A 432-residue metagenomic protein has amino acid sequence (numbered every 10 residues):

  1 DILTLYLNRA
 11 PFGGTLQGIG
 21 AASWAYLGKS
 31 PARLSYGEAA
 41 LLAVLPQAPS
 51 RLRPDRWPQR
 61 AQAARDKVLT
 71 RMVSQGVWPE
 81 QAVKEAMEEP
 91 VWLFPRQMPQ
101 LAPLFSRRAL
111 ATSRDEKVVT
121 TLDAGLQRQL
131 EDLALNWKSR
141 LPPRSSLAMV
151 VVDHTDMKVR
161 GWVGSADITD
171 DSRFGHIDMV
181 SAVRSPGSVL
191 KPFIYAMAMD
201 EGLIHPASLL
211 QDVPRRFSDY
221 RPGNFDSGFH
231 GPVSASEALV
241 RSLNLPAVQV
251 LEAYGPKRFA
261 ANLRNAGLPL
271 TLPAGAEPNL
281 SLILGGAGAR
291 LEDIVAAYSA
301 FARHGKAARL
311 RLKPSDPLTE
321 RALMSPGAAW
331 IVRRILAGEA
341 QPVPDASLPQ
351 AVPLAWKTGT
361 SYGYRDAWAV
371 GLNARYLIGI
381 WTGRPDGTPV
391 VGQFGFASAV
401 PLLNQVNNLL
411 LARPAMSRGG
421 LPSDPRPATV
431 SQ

Functional and structural regions predicted by a protein language model:
D1-R128, D132, G223, R264 (+4 more regions): Non-catalytic, structured segments within soluble enzyme domains
T4, R33, L41, A148-V151 (+9 more regions): Structural recognition of the beta-strand scaffold that forms the well-ordered cores of secreted hydrolase catalytic
Q17-G20, E80-A82, R173, M199-F217 (+2 more regions): Short, well-structured active-site flanking segments
A32, P95-L110, I204-F259, D316-G338: Conserved catalytic neighborhood of penicillin-recognizing serine enzymes
T120-R140, V151, W162, D170-M179 (+4 more regions): A penicillin-recognizing enzyme superfamily signal
L122, L147-A148, D212-R215, D226-L270 (+1 more regions): Active-site-adjacent helix/loop patches that line small-molecule binding or acyl-intermediate pockets
P142-S172, A261-A266: A short, well-structured edge-of-sheet supersecondary motif
S145-S146, D171-F193, E201, H205-L210 (+1 more regions): Short active-site loop at a secondary-structure junction that contains or immediately precedes the catalytic residue(s)
